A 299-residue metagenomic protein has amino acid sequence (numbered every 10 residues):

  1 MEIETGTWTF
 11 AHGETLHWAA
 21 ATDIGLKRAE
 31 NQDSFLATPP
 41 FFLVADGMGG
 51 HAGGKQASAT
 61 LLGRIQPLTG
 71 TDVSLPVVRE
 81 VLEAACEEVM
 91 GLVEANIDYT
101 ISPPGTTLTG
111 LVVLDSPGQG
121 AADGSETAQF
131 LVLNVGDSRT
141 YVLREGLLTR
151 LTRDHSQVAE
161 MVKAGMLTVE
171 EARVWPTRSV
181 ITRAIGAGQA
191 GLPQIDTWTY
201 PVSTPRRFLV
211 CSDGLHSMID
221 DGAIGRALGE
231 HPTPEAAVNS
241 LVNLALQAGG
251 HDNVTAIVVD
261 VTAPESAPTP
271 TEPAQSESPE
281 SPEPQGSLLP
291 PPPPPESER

Functional and structural regions predicted by a protein language model:
M1-R299: PP2C/PPM-type serine/threonine phosphatase catalytic domain
